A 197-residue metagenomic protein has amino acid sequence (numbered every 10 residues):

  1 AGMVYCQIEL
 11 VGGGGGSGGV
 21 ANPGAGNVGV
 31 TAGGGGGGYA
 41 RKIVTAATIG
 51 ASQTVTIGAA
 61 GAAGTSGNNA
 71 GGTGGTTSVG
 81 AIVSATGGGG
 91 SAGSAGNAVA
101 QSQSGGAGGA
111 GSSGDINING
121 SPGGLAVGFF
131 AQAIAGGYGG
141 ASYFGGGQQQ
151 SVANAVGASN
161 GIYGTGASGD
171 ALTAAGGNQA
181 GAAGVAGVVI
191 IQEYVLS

Functional and structural regions predicted by a protein language model:
A1-N22, S121, F129-A141, G145-G147 (+1 more regions): Beta-rich globular "head" domains
G2, S78-V83: Beta-solenoid repeat scaffold
G2, T48, A155: Extracellular/periplasmic catalytic domains that process cell-envelope and extracellular macromolecules
V4, N160, A186-G187: Short, surface-exposed beta-edge/turn micro-motifs
L10-G80, S168-I191: Glycine-rich strand-loop-strand elements at beta-sheet edges
S84-S159: Acidic, glycine-rich loop-and-strand cores that form catalytic or ligand-binding grooves in diverse globular domains
I162-G166: Short FAD-binding loop at a beta-strand-to-alpha-helix junction that anchors the flavin cofactor in diverse
V195-S197: Short, charged low-complexity linker/loop segments at the C-terminal edge of domains
